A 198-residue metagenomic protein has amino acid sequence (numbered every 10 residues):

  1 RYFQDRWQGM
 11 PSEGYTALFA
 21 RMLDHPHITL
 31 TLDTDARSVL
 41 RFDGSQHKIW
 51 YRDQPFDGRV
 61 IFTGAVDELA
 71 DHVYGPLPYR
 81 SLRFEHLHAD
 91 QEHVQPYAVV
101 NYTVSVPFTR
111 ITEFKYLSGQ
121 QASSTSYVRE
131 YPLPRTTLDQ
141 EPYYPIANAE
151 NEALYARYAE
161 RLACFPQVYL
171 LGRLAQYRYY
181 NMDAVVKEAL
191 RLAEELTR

Functional and structural regions predicted by a protein language model:
R1-G58: Active-site/ligand-binding neighborhood in enzyme catalytic cores
I28, T197-R198: Surface-exposed helix-capping loop/turn segments at secondary-structure junctions
R37, D67-E68: Residue-level marker for beta-strand->alpha-helix junctions and adjacent short loops that shape enzyme
G58, E68-T197: C-terminal segments that line or cap access tunnels to active or ligand-binding sites in enzymes and enzyme-associated
T63-A65: Glycine-rich, N-terminal phosphate-binding loop of Rossmann-like dinucleotide-binding domains
